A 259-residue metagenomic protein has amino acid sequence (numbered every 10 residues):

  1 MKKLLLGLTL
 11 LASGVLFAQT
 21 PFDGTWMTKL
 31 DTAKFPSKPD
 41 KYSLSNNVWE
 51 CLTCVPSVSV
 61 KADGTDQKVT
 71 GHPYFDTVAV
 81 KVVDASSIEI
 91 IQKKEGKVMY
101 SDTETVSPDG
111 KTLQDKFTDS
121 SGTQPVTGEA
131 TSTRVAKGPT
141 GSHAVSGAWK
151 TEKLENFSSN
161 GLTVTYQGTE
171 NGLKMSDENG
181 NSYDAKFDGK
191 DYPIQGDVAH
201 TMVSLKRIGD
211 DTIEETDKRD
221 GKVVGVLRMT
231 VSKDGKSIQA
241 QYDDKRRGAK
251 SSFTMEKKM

Functional and structural regions predicted by a protein language model:
L4-S13: Sec-dependent N-terminal signal peptides
G14-A18: Sec/Tat signal peptide C-region and signal peptidase I cleavage site
Q19-M259: Hydrophobic small-molecule pocket/channel-lining residues, especially in calycin-type beta-barrels
